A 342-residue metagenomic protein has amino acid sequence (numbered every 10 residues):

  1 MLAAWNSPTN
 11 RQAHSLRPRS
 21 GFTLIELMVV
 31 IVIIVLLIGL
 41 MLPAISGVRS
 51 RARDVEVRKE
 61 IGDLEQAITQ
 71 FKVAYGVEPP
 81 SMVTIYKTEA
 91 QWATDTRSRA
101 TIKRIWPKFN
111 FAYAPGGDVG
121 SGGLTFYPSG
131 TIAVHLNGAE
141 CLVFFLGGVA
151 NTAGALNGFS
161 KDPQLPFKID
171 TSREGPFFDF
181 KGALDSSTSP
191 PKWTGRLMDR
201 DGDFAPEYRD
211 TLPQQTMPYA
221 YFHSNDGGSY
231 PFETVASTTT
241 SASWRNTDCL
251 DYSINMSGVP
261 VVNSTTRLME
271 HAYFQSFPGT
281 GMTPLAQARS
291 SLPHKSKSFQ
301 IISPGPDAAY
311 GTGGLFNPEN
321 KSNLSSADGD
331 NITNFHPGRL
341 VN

Functional and structural regions predicted by a protein language model:
M1-F22: N-terminal leader/signal peptides at the extreme start of proteins
N10-Q12, L42-A44, E65: Helix-centric, low-specificity signal for extended rod-like, repetitive segments
H14, F22-I25, I34, L40 (+3 more regions): Intrinsic-disorder/low-complexity peptide segments enriched for small residues
R19-V48, V57: N-terminal single-pass transmembrane signal-anchor helix
R58, G62-N342: N-terminal pilin/flagellin-like segments and related low-complexity appendage regions
